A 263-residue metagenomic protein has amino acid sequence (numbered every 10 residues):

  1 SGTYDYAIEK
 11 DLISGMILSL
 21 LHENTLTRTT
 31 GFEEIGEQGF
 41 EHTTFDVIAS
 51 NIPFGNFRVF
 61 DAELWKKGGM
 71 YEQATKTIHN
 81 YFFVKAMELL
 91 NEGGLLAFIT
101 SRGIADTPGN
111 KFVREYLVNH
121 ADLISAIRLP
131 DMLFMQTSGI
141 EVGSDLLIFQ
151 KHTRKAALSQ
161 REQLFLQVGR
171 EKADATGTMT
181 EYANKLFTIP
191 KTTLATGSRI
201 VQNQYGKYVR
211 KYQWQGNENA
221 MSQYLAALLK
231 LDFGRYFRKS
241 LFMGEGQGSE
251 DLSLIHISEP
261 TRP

Functional and structural regions predicted by a protein language model:
S1-S50, G55-F57, S101-G103, N119 (+1 more regions): Conserved S-adenosyl-L-methionine
K10, Q73-L133, L146-I148: Conserved Class I SAM-dependent methyltransferase catalytic core
L21-H22, E63-W65, F112-E115, V142-S144 (+1 more regions): Short secondary-structure boundary/capping segments
E33-G36, M132-Q136, T196: A short acidic, often aromatic-flanked loop/helix-cap motif at beta-alpha or helix-coil junctions that lines enzyme
P53-F82: Mobile active-site "lid"/loop adjacent to the S-adenosyl-L-methionine
F54-G55, G103-A105, L133, T153-K155: Conserved nucleotide-binding/hydrolysis micro-motifs of P-loop NTPases
Q136-E250: Flexible, glycine-/basic-rich loop-and-beta segments that form/coincide with the SAM-dependent methyltransferase
I255-P263: Residue-level detector of conserved catalytic or cofactor/ligand-binding positions in enzyme active sites
